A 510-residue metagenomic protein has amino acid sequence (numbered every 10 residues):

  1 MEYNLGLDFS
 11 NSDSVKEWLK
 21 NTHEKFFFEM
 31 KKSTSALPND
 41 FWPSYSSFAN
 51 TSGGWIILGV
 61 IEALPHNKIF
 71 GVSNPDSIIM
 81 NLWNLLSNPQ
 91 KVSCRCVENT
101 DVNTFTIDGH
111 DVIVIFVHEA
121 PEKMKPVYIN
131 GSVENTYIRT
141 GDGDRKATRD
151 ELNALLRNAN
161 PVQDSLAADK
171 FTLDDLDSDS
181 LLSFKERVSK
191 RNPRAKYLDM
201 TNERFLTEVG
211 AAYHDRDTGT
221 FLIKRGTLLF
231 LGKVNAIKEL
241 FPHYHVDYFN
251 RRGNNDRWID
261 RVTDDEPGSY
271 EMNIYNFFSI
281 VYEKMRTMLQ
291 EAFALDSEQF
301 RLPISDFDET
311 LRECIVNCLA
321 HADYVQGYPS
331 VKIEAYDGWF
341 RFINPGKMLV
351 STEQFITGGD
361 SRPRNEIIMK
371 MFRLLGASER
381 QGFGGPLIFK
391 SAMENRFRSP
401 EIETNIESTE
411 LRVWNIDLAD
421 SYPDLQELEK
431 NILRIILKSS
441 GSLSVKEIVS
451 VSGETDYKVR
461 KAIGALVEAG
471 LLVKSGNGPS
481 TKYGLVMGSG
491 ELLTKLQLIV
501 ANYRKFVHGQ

Functional and structural regions predicted by a protein language model:
M1-F307, V316-S421, L437-V445, G453-K461 (+1 more regions): Conserved N-terminal catalytic/coupling substructures associated with nucleotide/phosphate chemistry
T310: Conserved N-box helix within the HATPase_c
E313: Active-site alpha-helix of zinc metalloproteases
D424-K446, S450, G509-Q510: Short amphipathic alpha-helical interface segments
Q426, N477-V500: Short, cationic-aromatic polyanion-contact patches
L471, L492, Q497-Q510: Extended alpha-helical interface modules used as scaffolds for assembling large macromolecular complexes
